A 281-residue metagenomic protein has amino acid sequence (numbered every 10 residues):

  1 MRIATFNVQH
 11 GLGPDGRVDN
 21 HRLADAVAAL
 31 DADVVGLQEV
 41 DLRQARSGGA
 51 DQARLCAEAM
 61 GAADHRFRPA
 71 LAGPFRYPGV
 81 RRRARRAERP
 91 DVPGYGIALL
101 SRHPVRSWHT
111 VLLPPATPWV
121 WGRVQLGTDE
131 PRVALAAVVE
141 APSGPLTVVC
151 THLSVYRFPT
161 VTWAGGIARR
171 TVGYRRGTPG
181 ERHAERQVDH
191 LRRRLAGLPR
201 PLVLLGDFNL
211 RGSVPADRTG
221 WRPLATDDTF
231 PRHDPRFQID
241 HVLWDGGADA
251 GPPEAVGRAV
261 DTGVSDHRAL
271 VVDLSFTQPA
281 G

Functional and structural regions predicted by a protein language model:
M1-G94, L146, W163-I167, H183-D189 (+1 more regions): N-terminal, active-site-proximal structural segment of metallo-dependent hydrolase catalytic domains
R2-V8, L23-G49, R68, L100 (+7 more regions): Active-site beta-strand/loop signature of hydrolases that rely on acidic residues for catalysis
G11-G13, L42-A45, G73-F75, A116-W119 (+3 more regions): Active-site environment of divalent metal-dependent phosphoester hydrolases
R82-R89, W121-L126, D227-P231, G257-D261: Short, P/G- and charge-enriched loop/turn segments at secondary-structure junctions
H103-P145: Active-site catalytic loop in hydrolytic enzyme cores
V105-T110, E185-V203, F208-G281: Metal-dependent phosphoester-hydrolase catalytic domains
G144-A164: Short, solvent-exposed beta-strand-terminating loops
V161-P179: A solvent-exposed, charged loop/short amphipathic helix patch at secondary-structure junctions
